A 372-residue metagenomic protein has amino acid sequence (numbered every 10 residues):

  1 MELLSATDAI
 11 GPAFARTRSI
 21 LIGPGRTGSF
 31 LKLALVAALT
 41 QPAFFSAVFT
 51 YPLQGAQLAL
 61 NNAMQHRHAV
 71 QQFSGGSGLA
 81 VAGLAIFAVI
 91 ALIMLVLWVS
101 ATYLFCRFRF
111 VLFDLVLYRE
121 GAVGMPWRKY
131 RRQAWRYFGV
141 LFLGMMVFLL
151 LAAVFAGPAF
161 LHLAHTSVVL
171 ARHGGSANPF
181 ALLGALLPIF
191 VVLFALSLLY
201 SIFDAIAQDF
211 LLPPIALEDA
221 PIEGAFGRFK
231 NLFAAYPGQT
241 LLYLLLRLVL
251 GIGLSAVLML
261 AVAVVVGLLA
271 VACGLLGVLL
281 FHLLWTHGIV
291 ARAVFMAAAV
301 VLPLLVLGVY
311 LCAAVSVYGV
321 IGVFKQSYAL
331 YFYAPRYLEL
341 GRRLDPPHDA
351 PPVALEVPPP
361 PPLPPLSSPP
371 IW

Functional and structural regions predicted by a protein language model:
M1-S255, G288-F295, A299, P303 (+1 more regions): Helix-coil boundary and N-terminal low-complexity module in membrane systems
G267: ATP-dependent phospho-/nucleotidyl transfer catalytic cores
V271-G277, F281: Small-residue-rich helix-loop
